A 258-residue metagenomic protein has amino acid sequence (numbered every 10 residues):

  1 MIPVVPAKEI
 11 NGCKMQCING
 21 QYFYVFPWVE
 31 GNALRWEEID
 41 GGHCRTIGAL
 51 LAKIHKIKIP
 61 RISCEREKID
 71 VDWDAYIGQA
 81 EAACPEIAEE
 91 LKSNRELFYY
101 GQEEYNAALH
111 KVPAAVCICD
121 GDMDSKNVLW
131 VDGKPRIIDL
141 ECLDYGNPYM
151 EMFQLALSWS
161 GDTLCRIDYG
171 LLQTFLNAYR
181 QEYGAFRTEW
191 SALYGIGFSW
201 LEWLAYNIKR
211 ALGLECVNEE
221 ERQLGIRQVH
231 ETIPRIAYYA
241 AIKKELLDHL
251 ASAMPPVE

Functional and structural regions predicted by a protein language model:
M1-I10, V131-K134, L250-E258: Conserved NTP-binding catalytic cores of kinases and kinase-like/nucleotidyltransferase enzymes across multiple kinase
M1-S63: ATP-binding pocket architecture of kinase catalytic cores
F23-W36, G78-C84, L201-E219: A glycine-centered beta->alpha junction motif in the catalytic cores of kinase/phosphotransferase enzymes
E37-K92, V116: A cross-family kinase active-site recognition segment
Y105-M150, D162: Active-site acidic catalytic loop and adjacent metal/ATP-binding pocket of ATP-dependent phosphoryl transfer enzymes
Y149-G184, F198-C216: Active-site activation/catalytic loop segments of kinase-like enzymes and analogous catalytic loops in related
R187-I196: All-alpha amphipathic helical-bundle segments outside canonical DNA-binding/catalytic cores that form hydrophobic
A205-E258: ATP/Mg2+ or Mg2+-diphosphate-binding catalytic cores that bind nucleotide phosphates or diphosphates via glycine-rich
